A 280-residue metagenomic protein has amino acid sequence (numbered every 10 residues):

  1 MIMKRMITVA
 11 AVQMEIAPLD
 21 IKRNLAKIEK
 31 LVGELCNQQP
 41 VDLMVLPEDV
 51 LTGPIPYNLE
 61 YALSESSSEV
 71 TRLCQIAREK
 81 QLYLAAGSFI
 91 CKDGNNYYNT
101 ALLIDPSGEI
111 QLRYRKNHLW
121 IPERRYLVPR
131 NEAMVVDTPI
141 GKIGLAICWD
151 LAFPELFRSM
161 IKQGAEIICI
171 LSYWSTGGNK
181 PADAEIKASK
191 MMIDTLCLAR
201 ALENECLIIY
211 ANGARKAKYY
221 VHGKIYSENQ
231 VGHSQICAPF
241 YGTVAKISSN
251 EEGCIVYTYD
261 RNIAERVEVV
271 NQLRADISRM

Functional and structural regions predicted by a protein language model:
M1-D42, C169: N-terminal active-site segment of His-dependent metallophosphoesterases
T8, A85, T100, E132 (+2 more regions): Conserved beta-strand and immediately adjacent loop positions that scaffold enzyme active sites
Q13-E15, P47, R115, S172 (+1 more regions): Residue-level recognition of beta-strand->loop/alpha-helix junctions
I21, E29-P106, Q111-R113, W174-C206: Cys-nucleophile CN-hydrolase/nitrilase-fold catalytic domain and related Cys-dependent amidase chemistry that acts on
L63-E65, K92-T195, D260-A275: Active-site catalytic loop in hydrolytic enzyme cores
S67-L84, A152-C254: CN hydrolase (nitrilase-like) catalytic-core segments centered on the catalytic cysteine and neighboring Lys/Glu
